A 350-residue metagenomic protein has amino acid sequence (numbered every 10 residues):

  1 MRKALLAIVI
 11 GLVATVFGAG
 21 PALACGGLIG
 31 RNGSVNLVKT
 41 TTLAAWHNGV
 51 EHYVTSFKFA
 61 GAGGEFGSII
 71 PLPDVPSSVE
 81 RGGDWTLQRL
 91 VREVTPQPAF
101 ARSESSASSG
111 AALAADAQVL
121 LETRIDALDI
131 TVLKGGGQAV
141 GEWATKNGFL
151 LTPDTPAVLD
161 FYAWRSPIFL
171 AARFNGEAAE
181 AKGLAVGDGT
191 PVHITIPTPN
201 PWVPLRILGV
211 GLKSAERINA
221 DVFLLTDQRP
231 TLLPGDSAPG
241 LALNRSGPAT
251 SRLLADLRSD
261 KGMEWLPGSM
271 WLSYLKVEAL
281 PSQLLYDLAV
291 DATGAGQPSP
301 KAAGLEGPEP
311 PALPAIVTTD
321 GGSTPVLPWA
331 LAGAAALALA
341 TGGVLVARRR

Functional and structural regions predicted by a protein language model:
R2-V13, W329-A334: Sec-dependent N-terminal signal peptides
V13-L23: C-terminal segment of classical bacterial N-terminal signal peptides
L23-T40, A45-H47, V75, D154-A335 (+1 more regions): Accessory, solvent-exposed terminal regions and/or long lumenal/extracellular loops of proteins
A45-V94, A144-S166: Surface-exposed, glycine/proline- and aromatic-rich loop segments on solvent-exposed faces across compartments
F57-F59, D129, K134-G137, G176: A mature extracytoplasmic/lumenal domain signature
E80-D126, K134-V140: A cross-kingdom signal targeting lumenal/periplasmic-facing segments of multi-pass membrane and secretory-pathway
S108-L120, K134-R173: Covalent nucleotidyltransferase core used to form phosphodiester bonds in nucleic acids
R348-R350: Short, charged juxtamembrane terminal tails flanking transmembrane helices
